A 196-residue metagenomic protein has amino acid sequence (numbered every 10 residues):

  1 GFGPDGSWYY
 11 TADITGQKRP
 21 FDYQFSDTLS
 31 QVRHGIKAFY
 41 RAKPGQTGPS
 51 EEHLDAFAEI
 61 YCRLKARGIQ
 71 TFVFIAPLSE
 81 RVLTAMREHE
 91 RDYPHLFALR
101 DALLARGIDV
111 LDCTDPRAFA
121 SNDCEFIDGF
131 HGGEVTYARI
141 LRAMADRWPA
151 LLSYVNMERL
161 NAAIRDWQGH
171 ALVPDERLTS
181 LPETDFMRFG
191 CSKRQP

Functional and structural regions predicted by a protein language model:
G1-R67, M157-P196: Secreted/periplasmic serine-hydrolase-like ester/acetyl group-modifying domain
R41-E51, E88, E125-H131: The substrate-binding groove and active-site-proximal loops of carbohydrate-active enzymes, especially glycoside
P49-A56, R91, H95, G132 (+1 more regions): Soluble or luminal CAZymes and related metallo-dependent hydrolases
E59-I127: Extended hydrophobic/aromatic segments used for targeting, binding, or gating
F97-P196: C-terminal regions of proteins
